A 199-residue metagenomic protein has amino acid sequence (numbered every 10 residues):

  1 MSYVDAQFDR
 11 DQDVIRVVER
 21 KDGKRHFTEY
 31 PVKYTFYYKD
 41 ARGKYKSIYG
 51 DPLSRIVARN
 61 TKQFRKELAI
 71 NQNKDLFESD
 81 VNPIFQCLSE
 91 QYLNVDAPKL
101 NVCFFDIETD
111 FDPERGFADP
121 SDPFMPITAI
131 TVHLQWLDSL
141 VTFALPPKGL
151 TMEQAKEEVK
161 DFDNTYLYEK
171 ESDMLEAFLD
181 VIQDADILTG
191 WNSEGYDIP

Functional and structural regions predicted by a protein language model:
M1-P199: The two-metal-ion catalytic cores of nucleic-acid processing enzymes
